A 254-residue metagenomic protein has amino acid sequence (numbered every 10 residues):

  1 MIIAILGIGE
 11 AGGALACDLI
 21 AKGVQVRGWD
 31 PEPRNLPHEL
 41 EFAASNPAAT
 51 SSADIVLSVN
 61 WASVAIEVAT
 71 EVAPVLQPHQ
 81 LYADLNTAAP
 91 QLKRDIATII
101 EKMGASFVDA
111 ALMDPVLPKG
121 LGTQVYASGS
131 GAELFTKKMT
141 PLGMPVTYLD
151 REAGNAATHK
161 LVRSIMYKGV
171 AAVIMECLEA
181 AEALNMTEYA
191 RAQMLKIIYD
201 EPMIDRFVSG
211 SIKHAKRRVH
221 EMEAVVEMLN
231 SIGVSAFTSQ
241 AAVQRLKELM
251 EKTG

Functional and structural regions predicted by a protein language model:
M1-S51, V75-H79: NAD(P)+-binding Rossmann beta1-loop-alpha1 motif at the extreme N-terminus of oxidoreductases
L6, W29, S58-V59, A110: The conserved SAM/SAH-binding core of class I Rossmann-like methyltransferase domains, concentrating on the hydrophobic
V26, F42, S106-F107, V146 (+1 more regions): Hydrophobic beta-strand scaffold residues
N46-F107: Rossmann-fold NAD(P) dinucleotide-binding segment
A65, A88-K168: Rossmann-fold dinucleotide-binding core
T158-T253: Helical "substrate-binding/catalytic lid" subdomain of Rossmann-like NAD(P)-dependent dehydrogenases/reductases
